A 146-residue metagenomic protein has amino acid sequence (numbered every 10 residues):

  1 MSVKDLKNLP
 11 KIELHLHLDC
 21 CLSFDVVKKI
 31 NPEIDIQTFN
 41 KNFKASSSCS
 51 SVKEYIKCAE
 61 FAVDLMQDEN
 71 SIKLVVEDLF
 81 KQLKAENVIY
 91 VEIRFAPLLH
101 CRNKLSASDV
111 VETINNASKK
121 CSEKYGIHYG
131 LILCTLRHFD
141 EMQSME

Functional and structural regions predicted by a protein language model:
M1-E146: Metal-cofactor-binding active-site regions of metalloenzymes
